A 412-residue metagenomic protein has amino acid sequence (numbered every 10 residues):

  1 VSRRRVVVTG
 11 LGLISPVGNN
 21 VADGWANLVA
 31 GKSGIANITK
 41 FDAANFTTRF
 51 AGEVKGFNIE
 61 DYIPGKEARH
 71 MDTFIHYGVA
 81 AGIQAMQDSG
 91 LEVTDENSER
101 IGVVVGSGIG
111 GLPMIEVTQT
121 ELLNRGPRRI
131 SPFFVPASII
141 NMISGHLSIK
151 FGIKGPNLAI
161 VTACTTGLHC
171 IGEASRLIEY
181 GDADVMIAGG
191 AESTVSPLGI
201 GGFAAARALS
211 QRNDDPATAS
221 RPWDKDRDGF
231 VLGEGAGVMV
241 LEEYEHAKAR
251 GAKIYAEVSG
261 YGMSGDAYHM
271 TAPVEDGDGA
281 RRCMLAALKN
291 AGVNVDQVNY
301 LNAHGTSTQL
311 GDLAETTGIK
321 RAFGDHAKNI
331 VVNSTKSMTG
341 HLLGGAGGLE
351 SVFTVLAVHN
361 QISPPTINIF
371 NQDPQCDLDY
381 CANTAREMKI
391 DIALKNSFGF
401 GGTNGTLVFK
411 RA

Functional and structural regions predicted by a protein language model:
V1-E67, S89, E245-E257, F353-T366 (+1 more regions): ACP-dependent fatty acid/polyketide chain-elongation machinery
V1-V8, D95-S98, A291-Q297, K328 (+1 more regions): Flexible, low-complexity linker/loop segments at domain and module junctions
R5-T9, A36, D214-A291, Y300: Condensing-enzyme catalytic core mediating Claisen C-C bond formation in acyl metabolism
V8, G24, V29-T162, A191-G202 (+1 more regions): Conserved beta-ketoacyl condensing-enzyme motif
K40, E96-V105, N157-T162, A183-A191 (+5 more regions): Beta-strand segments within the central parallel beta-sheet cores of soluble alpha/beta enzyme folds
A43, T47-E53, G110-M114, S193-S220 (+4 more regions): Active-site-adjacent elements of ketosynthase-type condensing enzymes
G78-L91, I140-S144, S148-F151, P156-E192 (+3 more regions): Active-site-proximal alpha-helical scaffold in enzymes
N124-S131, G172, R176, Y180 (+4 more regions): Glycine-/small-residue-rich "gating" segment that lines the acyl/pantetheine channel and substrate pocket
